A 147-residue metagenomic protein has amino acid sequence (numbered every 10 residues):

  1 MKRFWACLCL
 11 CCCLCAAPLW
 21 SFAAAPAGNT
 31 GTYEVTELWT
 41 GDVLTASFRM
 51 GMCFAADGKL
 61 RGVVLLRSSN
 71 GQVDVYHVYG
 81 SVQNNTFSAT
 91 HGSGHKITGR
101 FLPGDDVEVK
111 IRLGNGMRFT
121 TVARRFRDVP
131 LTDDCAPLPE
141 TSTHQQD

Functional and structural regions predicted by a protein language model:
M1-F4: Positively charged n-region of N-terminal signal peptides that target proteins for export
A6-C7, V129: General helical structural elements
C7-A17: Bacterial N-terminal signal peptides
A16, S21-P26: Boundary at the C-terminal end of the N-terminal hydrophobic targeting segment
A24-L102, E108-Q146: Central antiparallel beta-sheet cores of small beta-barrel/beta-sandwich binding domains
